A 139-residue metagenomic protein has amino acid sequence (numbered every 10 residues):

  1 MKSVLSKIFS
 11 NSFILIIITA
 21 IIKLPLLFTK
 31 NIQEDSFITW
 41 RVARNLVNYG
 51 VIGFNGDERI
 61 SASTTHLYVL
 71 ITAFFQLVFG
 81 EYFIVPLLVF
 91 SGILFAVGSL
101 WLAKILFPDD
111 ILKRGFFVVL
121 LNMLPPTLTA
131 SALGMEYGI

Functional and structural regions predicted by a protein language model:
M1-F9: Short, Lys/Arg-rich, polar N-terminal cytosolic tail immediately upstream of the first transmembrane signal-anchor
I8-E34, M123-P125: Transmembrane signal-anchor helices characteristic of membrane glycosylation enzymes that use polyprenol
T29-V42, N48-F54, R59-I71, E81-Y82: Extracytoplasmic catalytic/substrate-binding loops of multi-pass membrane glycan-assembly enzymes
I32, A132-Y137: Short acidic/glycine- and proline-prone juxtamembrane loop motifs at membrane-interface regions of multi-pass membrane
E58, A62, H66-L70, V78-V97 (+1 more regions): Loop-to-helix entry region of an early transmembrane alpha helix in multi-pass inner-membrane enzymes
T72, Q76-L77, S99-F107, P125: Hydrophobic transmembrane alpha-helices
P86-R114: Transmembrane-helix motifs of polytopic, lipid-linked glycan transferases
A96-G98, R114-P126, S131: Transmembrane and membrane-interface helices of multi-pass, inner-membrane envelope-modifying transferases
